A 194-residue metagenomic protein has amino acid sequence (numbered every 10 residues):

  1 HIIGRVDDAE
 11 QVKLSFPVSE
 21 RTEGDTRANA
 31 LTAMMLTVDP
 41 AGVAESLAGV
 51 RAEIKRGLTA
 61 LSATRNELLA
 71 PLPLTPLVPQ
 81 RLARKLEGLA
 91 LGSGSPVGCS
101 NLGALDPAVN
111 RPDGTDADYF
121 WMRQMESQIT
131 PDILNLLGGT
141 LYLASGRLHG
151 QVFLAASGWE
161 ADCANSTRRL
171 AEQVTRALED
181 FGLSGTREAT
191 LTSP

Functional and structural regions predicted by a protein language model:
I3-P194: Acyl-thioester-dependent acyl-group transfer interface
